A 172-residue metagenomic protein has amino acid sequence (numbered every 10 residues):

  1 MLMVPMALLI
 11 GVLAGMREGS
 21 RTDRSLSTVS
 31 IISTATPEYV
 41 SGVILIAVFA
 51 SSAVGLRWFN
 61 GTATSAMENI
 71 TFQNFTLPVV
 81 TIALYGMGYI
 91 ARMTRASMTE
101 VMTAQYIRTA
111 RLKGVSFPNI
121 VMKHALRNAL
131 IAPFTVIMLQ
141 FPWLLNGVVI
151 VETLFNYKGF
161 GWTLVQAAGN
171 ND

Functional and structural regions predicted by a protein language model:
M1-T22, E38, S65-D172: Alpha-helical transmembrane segments of integral membrane proteins, especially multi-pass inner/plasma-membrane
D23-S27: Membrane-interface helix-entry/capping residues at the boundaries of transmembrane alpha-helices
T28-F59, T81-G86, R92: Membrane-water interface segments at the C-terminal ends of transmembrane alpha-helices in multi-pass inner-membrane
V48-T62, E152-G161: Peri-membrane helix termini and adjoining interfacial loops of integral membrane proteins
